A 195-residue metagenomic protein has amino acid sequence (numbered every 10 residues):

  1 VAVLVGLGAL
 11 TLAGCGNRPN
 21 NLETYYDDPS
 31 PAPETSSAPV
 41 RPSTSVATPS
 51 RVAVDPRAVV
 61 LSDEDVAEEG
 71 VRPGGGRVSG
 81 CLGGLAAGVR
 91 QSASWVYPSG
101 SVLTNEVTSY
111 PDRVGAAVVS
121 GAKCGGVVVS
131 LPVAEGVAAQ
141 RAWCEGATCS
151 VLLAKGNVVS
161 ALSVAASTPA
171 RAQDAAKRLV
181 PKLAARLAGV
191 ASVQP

Functional and structural regions predicted by a protein language model:
V1-L7: N-terminal export and membrane-targeting signals
T11-G14: C-terminal motif of bacterial Sec signal peptides marking the signal peptidase cleavage site
G16-S92, S130-V133, Q173-P195: N-terminal "mature-domain start" segment
R72-E135: Short, solvent-exposed recognition patches
R90-V96, T148-K155: Short, surface-exposed beta-strand/loop micro-motifs that present aromatic residues
L103-E106, N157-A166: Short, well-ordered beta-strand elements
A134-T148: Short, Gly/Ser/Thr-enriched beta-strand-loop segments that form substrate-interacting elements of hydrolase/peptidase
L162-R178: A short acidic/glycine-rich loop-to-helix N-cap element
